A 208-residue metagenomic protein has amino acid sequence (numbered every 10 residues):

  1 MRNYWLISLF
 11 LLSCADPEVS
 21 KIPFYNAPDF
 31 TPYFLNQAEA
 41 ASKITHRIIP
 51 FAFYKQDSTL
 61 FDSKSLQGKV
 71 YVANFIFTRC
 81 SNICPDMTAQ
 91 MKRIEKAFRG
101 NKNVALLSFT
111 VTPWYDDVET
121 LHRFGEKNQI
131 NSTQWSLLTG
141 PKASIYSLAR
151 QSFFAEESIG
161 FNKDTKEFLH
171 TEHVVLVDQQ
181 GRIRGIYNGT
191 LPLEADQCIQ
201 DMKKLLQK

Functional and structural regions predicted by a protein language model:
M1-P50, K208: N-terminal targeting signals for export/organelle localization
S20-P28, S136-A143, T171-H173: Periplasmic c-type cytochrome electron-transfer domains
I48-I49, Y71, T171-H173: Short loop/turn microsegments at loop-to-beta-strand junctions
F61-M91, L106-L107: Short active-site neighborhood of thiol/selenol oxidoreductases, capturing the structured segment around
T78, V111-W114, K142, F154 (+1 more regions): Solvent-exposed coil/turn segments that connect beta secondary-structure elements in extracytoplasmic/periplasmic
T88-L148: Structural microenvironment flanking redox-active thiols in thiol-disulfide oxidoreductases
G160-K208: Thiol-/selenol-based redox modules, centered on thioredoxin-like and closely related oxidoreductase domains
